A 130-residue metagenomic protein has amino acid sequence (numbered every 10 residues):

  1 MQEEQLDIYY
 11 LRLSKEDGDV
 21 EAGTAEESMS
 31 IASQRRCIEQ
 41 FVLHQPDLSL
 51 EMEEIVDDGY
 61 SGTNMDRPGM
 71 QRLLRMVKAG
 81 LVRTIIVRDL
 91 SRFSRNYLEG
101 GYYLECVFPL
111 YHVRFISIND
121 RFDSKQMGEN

Functional and structural regions predicted by a protein language model:
M1-N130: Short, structured surface patches at the beginning of a domain
